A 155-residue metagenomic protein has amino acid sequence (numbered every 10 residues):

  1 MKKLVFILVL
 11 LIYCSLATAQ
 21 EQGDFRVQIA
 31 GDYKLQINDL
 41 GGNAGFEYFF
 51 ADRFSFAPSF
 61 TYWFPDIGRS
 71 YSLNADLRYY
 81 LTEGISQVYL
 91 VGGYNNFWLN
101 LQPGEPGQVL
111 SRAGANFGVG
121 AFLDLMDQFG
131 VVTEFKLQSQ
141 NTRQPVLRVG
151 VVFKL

Functional and structural regions predicted by a protein language model:
M1-G23: Cleavable N-terminal export/targeting peptides
A19-P65, K154: Short glycine/proline- and aromatic-enriched beta-strand/turn motifs that initiate or cap beta-hairpins
D24-I29, P58-L73, W98-A115, L155: Flexible, solvent-exposed loop segments that connect beta-strands
F25, R53-P58, I85-V88, L123-V131: Repeated loop/turn-to-beta-strand initiation elements of outer-membrane beta-barrel proteins
V27-G31, A44, P58, A75 (+3 more regions): Membrane-embedded beta-strand positions of outer-membrane beta-barrel proteins
A30-G42, W63-Y71, L110-R112, K136-L147: Solvent-exposed loop/turn segments connecting transmembrane beta-strands in outer-membrane beta-barrel proteins
Y33, Y48, Y79-L81, N96 (+3 more regions): Residue-level signature of outer-membrane beta-barrel architecture
L77-Y79, F117, F122, R143-L155: Outer-membrane beta-barrel "beta-signal"
